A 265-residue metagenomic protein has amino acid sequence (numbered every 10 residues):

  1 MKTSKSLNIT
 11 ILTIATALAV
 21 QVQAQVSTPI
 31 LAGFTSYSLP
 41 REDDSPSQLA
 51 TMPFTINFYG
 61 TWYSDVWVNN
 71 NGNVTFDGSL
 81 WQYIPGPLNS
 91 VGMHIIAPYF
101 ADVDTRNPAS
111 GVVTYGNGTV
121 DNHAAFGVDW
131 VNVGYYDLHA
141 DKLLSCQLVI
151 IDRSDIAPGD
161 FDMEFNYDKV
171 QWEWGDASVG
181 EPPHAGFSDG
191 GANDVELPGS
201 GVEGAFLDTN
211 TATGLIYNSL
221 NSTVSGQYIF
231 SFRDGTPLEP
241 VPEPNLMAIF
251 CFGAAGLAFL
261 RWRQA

Functional and structural regions predicted by a protein language model:
K2, E239-P242: Well-ordered, non-transmembrane segments within structured domains
K2-T10: Bacterial N-terminal signal peptides that target proteins for export
T10, S222-V224, F252: Short, functionally important structural connectors and interaction interfaces within domains
T10-A17: Bacterial N-terminal signal peptides
L18-A24: Sec/Tat signal peptide C-region and signal peptidase I cleavage site
A24-P240: Extracytoplasmic Ser/Thr/Pro-rich, glycosylation-prone low-complexity segments
P242-R261: A short, hydrophobic C-terminal helix/tail in secreted or cell-surface proteins
